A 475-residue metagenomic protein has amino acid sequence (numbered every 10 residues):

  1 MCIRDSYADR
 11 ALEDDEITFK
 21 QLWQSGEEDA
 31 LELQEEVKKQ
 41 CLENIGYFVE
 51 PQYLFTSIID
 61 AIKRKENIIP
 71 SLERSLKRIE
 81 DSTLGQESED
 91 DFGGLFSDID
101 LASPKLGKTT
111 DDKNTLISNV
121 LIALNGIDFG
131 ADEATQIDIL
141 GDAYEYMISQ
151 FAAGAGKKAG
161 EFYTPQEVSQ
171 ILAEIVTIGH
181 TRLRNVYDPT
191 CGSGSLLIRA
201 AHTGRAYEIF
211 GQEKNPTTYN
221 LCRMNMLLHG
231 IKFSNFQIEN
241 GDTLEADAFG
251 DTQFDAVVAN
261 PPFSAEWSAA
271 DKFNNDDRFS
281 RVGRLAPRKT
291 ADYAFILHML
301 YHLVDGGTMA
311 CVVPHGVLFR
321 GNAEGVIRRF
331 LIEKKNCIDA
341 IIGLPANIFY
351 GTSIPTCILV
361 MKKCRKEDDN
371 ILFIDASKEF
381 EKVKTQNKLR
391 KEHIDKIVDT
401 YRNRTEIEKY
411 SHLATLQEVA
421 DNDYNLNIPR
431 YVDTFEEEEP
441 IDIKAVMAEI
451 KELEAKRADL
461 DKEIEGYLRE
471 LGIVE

Functional and structural regions predicted by a protein language model:
R4-V176, Q237-T243, G343-N347, D368-S377 (+1 more regions): Non-catalytic, mostly N-terminal accessory regions of nucleic-acid modification and defense proteins
A8-D9, M147, F151, G204 (+7 more regions): Conserved NTP-handling cores and scaffolds of large molecular machines
T110-K113, D132-Q136, E161, G211 (+3 more regions): Alpha-helix initiation/capping motif
Y146, I175-I178, R182, H302-D305: Membrane-interface junctions
K158-A259, S264-F273, F279-V282, Y293-A294 (+2 more regions): Conserved S-adenosyl-L-methionine
D247, D251-E475: A conserved structural/catalytic subdomain of Rossmann-like adenosyl-cofactor enzymes
